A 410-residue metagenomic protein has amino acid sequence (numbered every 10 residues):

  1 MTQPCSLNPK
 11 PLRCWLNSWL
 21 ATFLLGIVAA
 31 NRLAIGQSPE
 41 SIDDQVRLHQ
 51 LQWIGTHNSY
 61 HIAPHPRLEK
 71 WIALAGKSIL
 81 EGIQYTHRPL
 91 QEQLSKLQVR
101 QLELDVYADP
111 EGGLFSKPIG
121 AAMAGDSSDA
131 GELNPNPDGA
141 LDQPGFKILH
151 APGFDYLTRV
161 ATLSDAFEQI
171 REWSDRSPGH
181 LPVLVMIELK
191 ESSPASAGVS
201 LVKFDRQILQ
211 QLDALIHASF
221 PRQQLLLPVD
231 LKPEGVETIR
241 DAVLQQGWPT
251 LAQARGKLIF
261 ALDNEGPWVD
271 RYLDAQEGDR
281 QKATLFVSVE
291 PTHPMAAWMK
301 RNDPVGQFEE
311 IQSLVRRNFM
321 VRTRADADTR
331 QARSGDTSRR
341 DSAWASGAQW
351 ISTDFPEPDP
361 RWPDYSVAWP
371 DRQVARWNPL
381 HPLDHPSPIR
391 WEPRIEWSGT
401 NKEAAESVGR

Functional and structural regions predicted by a protein language model:
M1-C14: N-terminal secretory signal peptides that target proteins for export/translocation
P9-L12, A21, I35, D109: A generic signature of intrinsically disordered, low-complexity regions enriched in glycine/proline and charged/polar
W15-R32: Bacterial N-terminal signal peptides
I35-R410: Catalytic cores of phosphodiester-bond hydrolases, prominently lipid phosphodiesterases
